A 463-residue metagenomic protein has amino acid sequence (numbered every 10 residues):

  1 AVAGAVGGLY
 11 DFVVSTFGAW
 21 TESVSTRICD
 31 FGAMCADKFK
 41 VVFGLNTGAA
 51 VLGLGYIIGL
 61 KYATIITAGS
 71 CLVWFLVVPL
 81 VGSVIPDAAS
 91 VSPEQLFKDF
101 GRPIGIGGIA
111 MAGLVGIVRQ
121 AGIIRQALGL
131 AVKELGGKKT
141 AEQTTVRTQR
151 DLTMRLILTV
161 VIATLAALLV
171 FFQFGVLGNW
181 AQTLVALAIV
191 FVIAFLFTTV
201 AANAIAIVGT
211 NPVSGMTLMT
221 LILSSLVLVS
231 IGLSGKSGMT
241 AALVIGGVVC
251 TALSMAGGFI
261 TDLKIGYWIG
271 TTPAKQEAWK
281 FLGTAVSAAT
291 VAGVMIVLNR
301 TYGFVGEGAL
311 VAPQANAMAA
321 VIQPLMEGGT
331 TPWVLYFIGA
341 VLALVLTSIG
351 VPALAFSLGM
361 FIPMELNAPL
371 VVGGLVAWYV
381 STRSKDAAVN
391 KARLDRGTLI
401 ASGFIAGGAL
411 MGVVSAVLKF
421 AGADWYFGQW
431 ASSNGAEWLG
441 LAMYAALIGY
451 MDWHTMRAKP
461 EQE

Functional and structural regions predicted by a protein language model:
A1-E463: Alpha-helical multipass membrane-protein architecture
